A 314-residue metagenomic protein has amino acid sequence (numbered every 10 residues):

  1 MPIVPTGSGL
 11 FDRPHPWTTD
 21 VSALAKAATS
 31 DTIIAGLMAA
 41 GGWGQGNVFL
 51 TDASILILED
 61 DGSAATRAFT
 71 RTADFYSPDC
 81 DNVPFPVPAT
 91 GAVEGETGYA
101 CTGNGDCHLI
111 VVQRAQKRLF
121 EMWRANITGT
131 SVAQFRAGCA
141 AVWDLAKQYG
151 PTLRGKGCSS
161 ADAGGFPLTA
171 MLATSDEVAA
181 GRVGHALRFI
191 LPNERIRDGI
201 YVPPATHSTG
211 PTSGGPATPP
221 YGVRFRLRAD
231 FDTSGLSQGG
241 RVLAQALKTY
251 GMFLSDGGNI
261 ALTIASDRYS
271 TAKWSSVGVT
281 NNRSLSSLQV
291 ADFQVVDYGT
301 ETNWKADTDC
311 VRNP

Functional and structural regions predicted by a protein language model:
M1-P314: Short, surface-exposed polybasic-aromatic patches that bind anionic ligands, especially phosphate groups
